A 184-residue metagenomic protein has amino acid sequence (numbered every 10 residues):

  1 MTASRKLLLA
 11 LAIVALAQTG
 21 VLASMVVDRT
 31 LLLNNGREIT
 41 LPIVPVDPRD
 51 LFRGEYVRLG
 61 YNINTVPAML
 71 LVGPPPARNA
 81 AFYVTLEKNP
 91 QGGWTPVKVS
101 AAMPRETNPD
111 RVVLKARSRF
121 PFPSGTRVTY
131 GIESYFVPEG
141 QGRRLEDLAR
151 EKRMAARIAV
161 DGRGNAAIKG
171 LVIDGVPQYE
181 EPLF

Functional and structural regions predicted by a protein language model:
M1-R5: Short, Lys/Arg-rich N-terminal segment immediately upstream of the first membrane anchor
K6-M25: Hydrophobic membrane-insertion alpha-helices, especially the h-region of bacterial N-terminal signal peptides
V21-T40: Aromatic-capped interface at the extracytoplasmic side of an N-terminal signal-anchor transmembrane helix
G36-E38, Y56-R58, N79-A81, E151-A155: Extracytoplasmic
L41-G73: Short extracytoplasmic
P45, E55, I63, K88-P90 (+3 more regions): A mature extracytoplasmic/lumenal domain signature
T65-S118: Structured domain cores in non-transmembrane regions
V84, W94-K98, R111-F184: Extracytoplasmic/periplasmic terminal helices and flexible tails
